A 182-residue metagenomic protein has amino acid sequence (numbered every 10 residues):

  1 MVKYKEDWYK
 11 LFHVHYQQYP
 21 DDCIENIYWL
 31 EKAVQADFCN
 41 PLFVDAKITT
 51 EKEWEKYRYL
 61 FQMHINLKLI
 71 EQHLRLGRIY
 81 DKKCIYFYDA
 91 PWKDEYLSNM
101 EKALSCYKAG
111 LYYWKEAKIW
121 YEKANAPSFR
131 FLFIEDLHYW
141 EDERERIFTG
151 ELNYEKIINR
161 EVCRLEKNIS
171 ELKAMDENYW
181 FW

Functional and structural regions predicted by a protein language model:
M1-N40, W54-P91, K115, S128-N168: Amphipathic alpha-helical repeat scaffolds of TPR domains
K47-T49, F133: Long, solvent-exposed non-transmembrane regions
L97-S128: TPR/TPR-like (Sel1-like) alpha-helical repeat modules
E122-N125, F129-L132, S170, E177-W180: Alpha-helical coiled-coil oligomerization motifs
R160-W182: A hydrophobic membrane-anchoring alpha-helix module
